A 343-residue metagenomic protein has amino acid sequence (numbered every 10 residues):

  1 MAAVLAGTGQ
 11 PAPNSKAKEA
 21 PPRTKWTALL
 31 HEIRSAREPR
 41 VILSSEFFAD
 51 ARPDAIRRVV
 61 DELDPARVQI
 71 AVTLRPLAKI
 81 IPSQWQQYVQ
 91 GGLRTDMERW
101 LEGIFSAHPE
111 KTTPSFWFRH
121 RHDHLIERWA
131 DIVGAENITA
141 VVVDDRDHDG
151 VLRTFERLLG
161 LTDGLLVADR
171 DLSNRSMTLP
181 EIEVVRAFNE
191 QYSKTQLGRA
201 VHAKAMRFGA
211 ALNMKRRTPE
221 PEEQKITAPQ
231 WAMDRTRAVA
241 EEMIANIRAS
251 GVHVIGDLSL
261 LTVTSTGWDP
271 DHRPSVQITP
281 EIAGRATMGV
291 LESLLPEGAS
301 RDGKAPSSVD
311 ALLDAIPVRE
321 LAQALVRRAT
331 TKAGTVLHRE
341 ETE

Functional and structural regions predicted by a protein language model:
M1-E343: Anion-recognition interface
